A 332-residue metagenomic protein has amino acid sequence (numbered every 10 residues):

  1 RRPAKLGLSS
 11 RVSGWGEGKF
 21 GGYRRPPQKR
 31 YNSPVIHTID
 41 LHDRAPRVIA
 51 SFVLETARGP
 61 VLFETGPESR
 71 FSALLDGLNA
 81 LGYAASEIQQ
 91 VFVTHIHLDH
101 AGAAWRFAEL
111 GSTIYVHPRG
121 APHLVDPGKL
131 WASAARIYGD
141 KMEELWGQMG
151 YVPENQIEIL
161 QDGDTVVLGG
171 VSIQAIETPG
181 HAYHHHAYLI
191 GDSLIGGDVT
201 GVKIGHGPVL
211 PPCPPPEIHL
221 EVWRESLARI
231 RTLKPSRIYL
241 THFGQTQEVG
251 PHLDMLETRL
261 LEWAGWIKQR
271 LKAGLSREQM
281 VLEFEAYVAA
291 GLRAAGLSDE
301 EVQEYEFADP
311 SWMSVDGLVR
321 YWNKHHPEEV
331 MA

Functional and structural regions predicted by a protein language model:
R30-A85, Y188-G197: Conserved beta-strand hairpin/beta-sheet module of binuclear metal-dependent hydrolase folds, prominently
P67-E68, S172-E177, Y183-G250: Metallo-beta-lactamase
S72-R119, I159: Active-site metal-binding motif and surrounding structural segment of the metallo-beta-lactamase
L110, R224-R277: Divalent-metal (often Zn2+) His-rich catalytic cores of metallo-beta-lactamase-fold enzymes
H123-I176, L227: Metallo-beta-lactamase
W266-A332: C-terminal regulatory/interaction regions
